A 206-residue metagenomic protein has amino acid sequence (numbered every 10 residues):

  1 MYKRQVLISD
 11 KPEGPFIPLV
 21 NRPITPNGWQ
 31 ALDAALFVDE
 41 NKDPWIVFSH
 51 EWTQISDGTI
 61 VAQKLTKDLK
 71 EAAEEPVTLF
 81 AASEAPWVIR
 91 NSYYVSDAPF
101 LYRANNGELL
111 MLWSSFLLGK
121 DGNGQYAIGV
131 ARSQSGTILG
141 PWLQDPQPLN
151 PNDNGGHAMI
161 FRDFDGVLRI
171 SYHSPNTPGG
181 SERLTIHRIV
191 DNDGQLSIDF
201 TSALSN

Functional and structural regions predicted by a protein language model:
K3-N206: Carbohydrate-active catalytic/glycan-binding domains of CAZyme proteins, especially the secreted or lumenal ectodomains
